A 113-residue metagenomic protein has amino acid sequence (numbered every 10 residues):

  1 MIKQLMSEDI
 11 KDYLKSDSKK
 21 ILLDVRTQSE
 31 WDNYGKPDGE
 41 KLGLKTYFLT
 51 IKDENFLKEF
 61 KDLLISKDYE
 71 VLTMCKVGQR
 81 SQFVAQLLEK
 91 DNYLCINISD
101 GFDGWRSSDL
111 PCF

Functional and structural regions predicted by a protein language model:
M1-I21, Q28-E70, Q79-F113: Rhodanese-like catalytic fold shared by cysteine-dependent sulfurtransferases and DSP/PTP-type phosphatases
T73-M74: Short, surface-exposed ligand- or partner-binding patches at beta-edge/loop junctions that are enriched in aromatics
